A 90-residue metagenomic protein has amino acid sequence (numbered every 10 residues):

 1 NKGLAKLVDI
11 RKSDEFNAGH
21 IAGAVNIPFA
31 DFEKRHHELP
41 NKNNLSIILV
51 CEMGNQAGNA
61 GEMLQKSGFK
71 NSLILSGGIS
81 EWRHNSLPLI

Functional and structural regions predicted by a protein language model:
N1-K6, S13-S46, E52-I90: Rhodanese-like catalytic fold shared by cysteine-dependent sulfurtransferases and DSP/PTP-type phosphatases
